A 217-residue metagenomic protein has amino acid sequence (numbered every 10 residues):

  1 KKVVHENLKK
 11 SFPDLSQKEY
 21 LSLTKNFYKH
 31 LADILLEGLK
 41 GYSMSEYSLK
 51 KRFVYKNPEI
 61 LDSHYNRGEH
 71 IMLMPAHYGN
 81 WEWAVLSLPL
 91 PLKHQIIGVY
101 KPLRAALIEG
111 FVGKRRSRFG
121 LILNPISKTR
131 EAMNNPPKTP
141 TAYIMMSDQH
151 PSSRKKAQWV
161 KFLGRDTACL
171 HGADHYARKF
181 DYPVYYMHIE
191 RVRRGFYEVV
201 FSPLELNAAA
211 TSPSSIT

Functional and structural regions predicted by a protein language model:
K1-P75, E109-K114, G120: Membrane-anchoring hydrophobic helices of lipid-metabolizing enzymes
D14, K18-K25, S63-R67, P91 (+1 more regions): Non-catalytic C-terminal accessory region of glycerolipid acyltransferases and related lyso-lipid remodeling enzymes
K29, G41-R52, E82, H94 (+6 more regions): Short, surface-exposed, charged/polar-biased interaction segments
D33-L35, K50-F53, N57, L90-P91 (+3 more regions): Alpha-helix boundary/capping detector
R67-K128, S152-K161, R165-T167: Catalytic core of membrane glycerolipid acyltransferases/transacylases, capturing the structured, soluble-facing
